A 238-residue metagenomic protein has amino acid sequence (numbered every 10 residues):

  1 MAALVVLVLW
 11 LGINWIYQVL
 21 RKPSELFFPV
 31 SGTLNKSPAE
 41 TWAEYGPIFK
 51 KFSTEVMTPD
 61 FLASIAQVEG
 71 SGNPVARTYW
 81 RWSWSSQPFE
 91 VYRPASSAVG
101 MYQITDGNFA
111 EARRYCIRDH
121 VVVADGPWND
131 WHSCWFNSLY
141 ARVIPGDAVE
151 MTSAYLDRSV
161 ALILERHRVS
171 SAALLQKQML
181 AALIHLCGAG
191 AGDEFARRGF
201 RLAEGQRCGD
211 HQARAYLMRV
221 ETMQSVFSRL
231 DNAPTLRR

Functional and structural regions predicted by a protein language model:
M1-W15: Hydrophobic membrane-insertion alpha-helices, especially the h-region of bacterial N-terminal signal peptides
N14-F227, D231: Catalytic glycan-binding domains that act on GlcNAc-containing polysaccharides
N232-R238: Extracytoplasmic/luminal low-complexity segments enriched in Pro/Gly and acidic/polar residues that act as flexible
